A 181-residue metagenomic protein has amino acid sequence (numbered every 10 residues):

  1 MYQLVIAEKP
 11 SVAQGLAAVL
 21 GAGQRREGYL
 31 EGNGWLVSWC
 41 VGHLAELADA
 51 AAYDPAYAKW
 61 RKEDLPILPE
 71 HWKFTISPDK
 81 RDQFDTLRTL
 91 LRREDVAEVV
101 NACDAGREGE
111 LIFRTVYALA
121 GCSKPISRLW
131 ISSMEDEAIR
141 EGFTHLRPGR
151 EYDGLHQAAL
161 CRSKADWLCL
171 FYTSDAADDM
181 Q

Functional and structural regions predicted by a protein language model:
M1-F171: Intrinsically disordered, low-complexity regulatory segments
Y172-Q181: Single conserved hydrophobic/aromatic residue that forms the stacking wall/gate of nucleotide- or nucleobase-binding
